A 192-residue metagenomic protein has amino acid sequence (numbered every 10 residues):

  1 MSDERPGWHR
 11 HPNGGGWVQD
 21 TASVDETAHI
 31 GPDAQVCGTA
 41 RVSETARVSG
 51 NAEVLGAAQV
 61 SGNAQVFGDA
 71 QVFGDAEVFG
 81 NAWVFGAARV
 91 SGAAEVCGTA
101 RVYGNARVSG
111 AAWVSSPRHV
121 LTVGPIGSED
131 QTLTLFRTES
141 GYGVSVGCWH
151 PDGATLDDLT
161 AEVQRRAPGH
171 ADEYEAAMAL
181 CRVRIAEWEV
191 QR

Functional and structural regions predicted by a protein language model:
M1-F67, E77, N81, V190-R192: Extended, small-residue-rich solenoid/repeat segments and analogous flexible loops that form exposed scaffolds
M1-T21, S109-R192: Intrinsic low-complexity/IDR segments
S23-T27, G98, Y103-N105, S109-P117: Polar, glycosylation-prone regions of secreted, cell-surface, and some intracellular proteins
V36, V54, V78, V84 (+3 more regions): Low-complexity, small-hydrophobic/phenylalanine-enriched stretches that adopt extended beta/coil conformations used
R89-S91, R101: Acidic, negatively charged sequence signal that fires either on conserved catalytic/metal-binding carboxylates
